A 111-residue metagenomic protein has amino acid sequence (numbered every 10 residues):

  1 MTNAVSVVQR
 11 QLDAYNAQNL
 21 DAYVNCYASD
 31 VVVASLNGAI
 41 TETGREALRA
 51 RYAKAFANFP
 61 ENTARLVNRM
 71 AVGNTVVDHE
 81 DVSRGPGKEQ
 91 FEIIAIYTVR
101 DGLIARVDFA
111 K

Functional and structural regions predicted by a protein language model:
T2-V5, A28: Short, structured coil/loop segments at alpha-helix boundaries
N3, D13-N16, A34-S35, A39-E42 (+1 more regions): A beta-strand edge to alpha-helix "cap/lid" segment located at domain peripheries
V5, D21-V24, R49: Short amphipathic alpha-helical segments
A17-V32: Short, well-ordered alpha-helical segments enriched in acidic and aromatic residues
